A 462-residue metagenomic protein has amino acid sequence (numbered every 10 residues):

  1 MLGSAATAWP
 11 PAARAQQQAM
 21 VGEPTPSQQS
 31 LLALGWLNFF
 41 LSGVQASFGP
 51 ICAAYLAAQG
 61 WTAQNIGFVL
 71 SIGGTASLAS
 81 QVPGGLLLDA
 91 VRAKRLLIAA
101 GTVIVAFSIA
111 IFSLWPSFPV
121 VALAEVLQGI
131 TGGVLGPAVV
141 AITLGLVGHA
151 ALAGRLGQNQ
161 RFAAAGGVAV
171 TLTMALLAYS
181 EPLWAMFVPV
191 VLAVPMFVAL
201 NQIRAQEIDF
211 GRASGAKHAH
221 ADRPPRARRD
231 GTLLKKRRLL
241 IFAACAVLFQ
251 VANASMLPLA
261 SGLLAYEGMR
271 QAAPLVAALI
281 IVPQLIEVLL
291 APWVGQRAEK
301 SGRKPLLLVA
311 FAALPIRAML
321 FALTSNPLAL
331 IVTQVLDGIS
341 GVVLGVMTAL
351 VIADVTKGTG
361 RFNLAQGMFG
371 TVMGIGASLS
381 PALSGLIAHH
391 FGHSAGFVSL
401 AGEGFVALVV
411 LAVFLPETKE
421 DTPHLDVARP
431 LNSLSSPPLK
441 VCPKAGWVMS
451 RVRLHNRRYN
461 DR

Functional and structural regions predicted by a protein language model:
Q16-Q28, Q206-F242, L431: Juxtamembrane intracellular "pre-TM" segments in multi-pass secondary transporters
V21-G74, L240-C245, Q250-E267: Helix-loop boundary and gating motifs at the non-cytosolic
F68-L86, I281-W293: Central cavity-lining transmembrane alpha-helices of secondary-active solute carriers, predominantly the Major
S80-A93, A178, L290-G302: Helix-to-loop junctions at the C-terminal end of transmembrane segments in multipass secondary transporters
L96-A110, P305-L320: Structural signature of the two symmetry-related core transmembrane helices
A124-A163, V351, G358: Cytoplasmic helix-loop-helix junction between adjacent transmembrane helices in 12-TM secondary transporters
V190-S214, A407-L415: C-terminal membrane-cytosol helix-exit motif in multi-pass small-molecule transporters
R361-H390: A late C-terminal transmembrane helix in Major Facilitator Superfamily
